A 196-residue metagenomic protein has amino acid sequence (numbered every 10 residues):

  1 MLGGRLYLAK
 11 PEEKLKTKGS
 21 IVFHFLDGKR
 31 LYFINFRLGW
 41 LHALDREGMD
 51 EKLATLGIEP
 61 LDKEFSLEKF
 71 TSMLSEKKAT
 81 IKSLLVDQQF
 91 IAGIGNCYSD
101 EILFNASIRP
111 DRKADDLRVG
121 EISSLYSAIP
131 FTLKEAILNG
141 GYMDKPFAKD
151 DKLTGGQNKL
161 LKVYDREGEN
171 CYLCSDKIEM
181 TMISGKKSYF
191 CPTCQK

Functional and structural regions predicted by a protein language model:
M1-K196: Structured catalytic/nucleic-acid-binding cores of DNA maintenance enzymes
